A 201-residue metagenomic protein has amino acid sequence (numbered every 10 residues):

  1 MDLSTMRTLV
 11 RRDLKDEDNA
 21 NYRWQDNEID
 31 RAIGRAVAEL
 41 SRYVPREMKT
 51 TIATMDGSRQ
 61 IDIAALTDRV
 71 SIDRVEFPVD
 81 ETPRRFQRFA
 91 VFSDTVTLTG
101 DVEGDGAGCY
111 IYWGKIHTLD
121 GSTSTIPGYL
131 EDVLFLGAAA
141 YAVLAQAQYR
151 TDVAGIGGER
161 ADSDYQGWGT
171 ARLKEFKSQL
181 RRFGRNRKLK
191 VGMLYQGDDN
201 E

Functional and structural regions predicted by a protein language model:
M1-L9, E28-R42, R84-E201: Internal mixed-charge
R11-N21: Structural recognition of short helix-loop-helix hairpins that underlie histone-fold modules
E17, E47-T51, M55, Y129 (+1 more regions): Surface-exposed loop/turn and secondary-structure junction residues enriched for glycine/proline
N19-Y22, D120-S122: A generic structural signal for short coil/turn motifs at secondary-structure boundaries
Y22-N27, E47-T54, T151-G158: Short, glycine/acidic-rich hinge or "gate" loops at secondary-structure transitions that mediate conformational
T51-T67, D120-G128: Surface-exposed ligand/attachment interfaces on beta-rich extracellular proteins
D56, A65-V70, V91, G104: A generic structural signal for short, non-catalytic loop/turn and secondary-structure boundary residues
D62-E81: Solvent-exposed beta-hairpin/edge-strand motifs
